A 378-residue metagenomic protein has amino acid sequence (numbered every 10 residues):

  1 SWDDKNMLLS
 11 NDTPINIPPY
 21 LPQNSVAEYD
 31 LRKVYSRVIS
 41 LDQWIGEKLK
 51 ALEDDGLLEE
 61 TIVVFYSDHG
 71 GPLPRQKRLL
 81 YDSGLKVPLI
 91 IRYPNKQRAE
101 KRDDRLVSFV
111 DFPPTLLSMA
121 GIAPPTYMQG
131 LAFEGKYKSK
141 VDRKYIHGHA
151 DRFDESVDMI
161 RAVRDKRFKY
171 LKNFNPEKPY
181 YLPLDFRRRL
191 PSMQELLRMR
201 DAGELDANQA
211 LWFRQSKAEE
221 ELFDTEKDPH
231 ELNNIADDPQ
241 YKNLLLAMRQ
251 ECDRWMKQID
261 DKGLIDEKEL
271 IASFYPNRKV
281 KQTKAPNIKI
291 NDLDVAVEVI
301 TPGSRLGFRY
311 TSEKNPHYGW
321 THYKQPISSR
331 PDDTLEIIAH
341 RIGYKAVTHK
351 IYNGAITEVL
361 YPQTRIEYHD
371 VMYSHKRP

Functional and structural regions predicted by a protein language model:
S1-P113, L117-Y127, P179, L184-E220 (+3 more regions): Active-site-proximal cap/lid insertion segments
E59-T61, R143, S304: Short coil/turn segments at beta-strand junctions that form active-site/ligand-binding loops
K86-I90, A162, K169-L171, G307 (+1 more regions): Residues embedded in well-ordered beta-strands
L89, R102, A132, I146 (+1 more regions): Conserved beta-strand positions that form and line the central face of beta-propeller blades
P113, A120-E221, F274-I288: C-terminal cap/loop subdomain of S1 sulfatases and analogous C-terminal strand-loop tails that border
A236, L246-Q250, Q258-P378: Short, compositionally stereotyped local motifs that mark structural "simplifiers"
